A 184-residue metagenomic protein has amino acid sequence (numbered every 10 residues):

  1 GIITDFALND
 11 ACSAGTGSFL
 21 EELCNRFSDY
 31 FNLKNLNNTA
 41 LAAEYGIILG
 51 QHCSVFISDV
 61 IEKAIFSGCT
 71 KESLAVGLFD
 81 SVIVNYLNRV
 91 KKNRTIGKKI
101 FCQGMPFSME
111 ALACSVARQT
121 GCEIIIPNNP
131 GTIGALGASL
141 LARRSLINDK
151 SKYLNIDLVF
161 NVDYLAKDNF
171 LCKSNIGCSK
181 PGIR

Functional and structural regions predicted by a protein language model:
G1, H52-D59, P106-G121: Acidic-glycine-rich active-site phosphate/pyrophosphate-binding loop
G1-N9, A14-S18, A113-S115, I124-I125 (+3 more regions): Oxyanion-binding/catalytic loops of NTP- or PPi-dependent enzymes
I3-D10, G97-K98, Q119-P127, F170-K173: Short beta-alpha connecting loops at secondary-structure transitions that line or flank enzyme active sites
T4-L41, Y45, C53, S58 (+1 more regions): Glycine-rich phosphate-binding loop plus the immediately following alpha-helix
A7-G15, G77-F79, F101-F107, I125-A135: Active-site nucleophile and cofactor-binding loops and adjacent substrate-binding regions of central metabolic enzymes
I57-N88: Adenine-nucleotide phosphate-binding core of ATP-dependent small-molecule kinases
V90-Q119, N129-G134: Glycine-rich phosphate-binding loops at beta-strand->alpha-helix junctions
R144-R184: Acidic, glycine/GT-rich loop-and beta-edge segments that sit at the periphery of enzyme/chaperone cores
